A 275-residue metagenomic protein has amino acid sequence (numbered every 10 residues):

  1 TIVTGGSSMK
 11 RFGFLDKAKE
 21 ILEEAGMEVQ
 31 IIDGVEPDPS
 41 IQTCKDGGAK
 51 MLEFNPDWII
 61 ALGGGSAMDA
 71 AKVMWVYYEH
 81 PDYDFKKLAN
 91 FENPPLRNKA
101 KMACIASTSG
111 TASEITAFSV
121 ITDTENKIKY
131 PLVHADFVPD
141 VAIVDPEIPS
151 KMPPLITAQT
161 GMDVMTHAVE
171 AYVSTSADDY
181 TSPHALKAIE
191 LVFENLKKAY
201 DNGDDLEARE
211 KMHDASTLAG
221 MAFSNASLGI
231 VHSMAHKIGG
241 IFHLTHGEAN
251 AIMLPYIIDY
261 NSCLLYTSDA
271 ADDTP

Functional and structural regions predicted by a protein language model:
T1-W58: ATP/NTP phosphate-donor binding region
D16-K19, Q30, K45-G48, K72-W75 (+6 more regions): Predominant activation on well-ordered alpha-helical scaffold segments within soluble catalytic domains
Q42-A49, E53-V144: Glycine/threonine-rich beta-strand-loop-alpha-helix active-site module that forms ligand/phosphate-binding
G110, T217, M221-I230, A235-T245: Glycine-rich phosphate/pyrophosphate-binding beta-alpha loops
F118-A226: Carboxylate- and glycine-rich phosphate/diphosphate-binding segment that chelates Mg2+/Mn2+
Y266-P275: Single conserved hydrophobic/aromatic residue that forms the stacking wall/gate of nucleotide- or nucleobase-binding
